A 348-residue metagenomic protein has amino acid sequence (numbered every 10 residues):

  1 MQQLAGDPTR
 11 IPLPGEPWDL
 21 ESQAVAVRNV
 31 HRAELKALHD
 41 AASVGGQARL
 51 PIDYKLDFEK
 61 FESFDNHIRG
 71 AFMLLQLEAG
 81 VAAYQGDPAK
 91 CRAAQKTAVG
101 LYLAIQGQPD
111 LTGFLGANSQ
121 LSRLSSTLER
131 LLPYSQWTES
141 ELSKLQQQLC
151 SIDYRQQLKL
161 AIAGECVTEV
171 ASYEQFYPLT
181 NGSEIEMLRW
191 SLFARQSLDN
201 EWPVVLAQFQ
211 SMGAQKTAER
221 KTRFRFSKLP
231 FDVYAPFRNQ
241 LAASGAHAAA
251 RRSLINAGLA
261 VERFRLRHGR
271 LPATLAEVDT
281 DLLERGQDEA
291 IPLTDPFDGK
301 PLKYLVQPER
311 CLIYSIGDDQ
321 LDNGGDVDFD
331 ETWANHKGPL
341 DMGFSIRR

Functional and structural regions predicted by a protein language model:
M1-R348: Short acidic linear motifs
